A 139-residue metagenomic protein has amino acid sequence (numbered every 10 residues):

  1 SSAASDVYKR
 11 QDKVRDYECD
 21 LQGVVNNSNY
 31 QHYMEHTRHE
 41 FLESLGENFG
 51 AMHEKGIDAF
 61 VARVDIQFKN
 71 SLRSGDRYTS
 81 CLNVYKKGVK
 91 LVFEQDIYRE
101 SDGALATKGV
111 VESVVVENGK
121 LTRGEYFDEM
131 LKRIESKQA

Functional and structural regions predicted by a protein language model:
S1-Y8: Short, small-residue-biased leader/transition segments that mark boundaries at the very start of proteins
D16, Q95-I97, S113: Generic short beta-strand
Y30-H53: Active-site helix/loop of acyl-thioester processing domains in fatty-acid/polyketide metabolism, spanning hotdog-fold
F41-E43, S113-A139: C-terminal output/interaction extensions
H53-S71: A contiguous binding-surface segment within folded domains or other stable secondary-structure elements
I66-E100: Hydrophobic beta-sheet segments that form the core/acyl-binding groove of ACP/CoA-dependent acyl-chain-processing
T107-G109: A structural microfeature
